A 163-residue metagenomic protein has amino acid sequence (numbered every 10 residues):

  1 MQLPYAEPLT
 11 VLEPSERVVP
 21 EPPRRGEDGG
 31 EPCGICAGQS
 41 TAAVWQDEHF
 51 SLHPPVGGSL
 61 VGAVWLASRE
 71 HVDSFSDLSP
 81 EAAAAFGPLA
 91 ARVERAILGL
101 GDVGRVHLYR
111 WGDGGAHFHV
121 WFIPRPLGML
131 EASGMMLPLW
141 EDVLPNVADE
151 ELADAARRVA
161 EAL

Functional and structural regions predicted by a protein language model:
M1-L66: Active-site microenvironments that recognize anionic phosphate/pyrophosphate groups
Q2-V18, R25, P126-L163: C-terminal helix-cap and adjacent tail motif
W45-D47, S59-G62, A67, E81 (+2 more regions): Short connector loops at helix/strand junctions that flank enzyme active sites, especially segments positioning acidic
S51-H53, G104-Y109: A short linear hydrophobic-aromatic micro-motif
P55, A67-R69, I123-R125: Generic beta-structure capping elements
A63, Y109, D113-L139: Histidine-centered divalent-metal-coordination microenvironment in nucleic-acid enzymes
V64-G87, W140-A148: Short histidine-centered catalytic/ligand-binding loop motif
P80-L100: Long, well-ordered alpha-helical scaffolding segments within enzyme catalytic domains, especially pronounced
